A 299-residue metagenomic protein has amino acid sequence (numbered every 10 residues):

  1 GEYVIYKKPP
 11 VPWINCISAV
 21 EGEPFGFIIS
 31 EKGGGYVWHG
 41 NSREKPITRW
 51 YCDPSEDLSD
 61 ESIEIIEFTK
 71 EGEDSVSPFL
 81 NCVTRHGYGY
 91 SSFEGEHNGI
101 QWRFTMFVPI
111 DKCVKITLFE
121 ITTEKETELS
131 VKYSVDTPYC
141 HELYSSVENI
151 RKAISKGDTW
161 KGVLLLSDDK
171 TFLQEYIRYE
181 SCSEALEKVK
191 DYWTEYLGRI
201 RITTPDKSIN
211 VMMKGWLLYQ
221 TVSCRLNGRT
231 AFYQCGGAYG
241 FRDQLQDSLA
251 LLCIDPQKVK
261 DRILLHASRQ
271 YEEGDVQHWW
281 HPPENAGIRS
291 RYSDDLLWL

Functional and structural regions predicted by a protein language model:
G1-R242, Q257, R262-L265: Anionic coordination/interaction segments
W160, S248-L299: Aromatic-rich carbohydrate-recognition surfaces in CAZymes
